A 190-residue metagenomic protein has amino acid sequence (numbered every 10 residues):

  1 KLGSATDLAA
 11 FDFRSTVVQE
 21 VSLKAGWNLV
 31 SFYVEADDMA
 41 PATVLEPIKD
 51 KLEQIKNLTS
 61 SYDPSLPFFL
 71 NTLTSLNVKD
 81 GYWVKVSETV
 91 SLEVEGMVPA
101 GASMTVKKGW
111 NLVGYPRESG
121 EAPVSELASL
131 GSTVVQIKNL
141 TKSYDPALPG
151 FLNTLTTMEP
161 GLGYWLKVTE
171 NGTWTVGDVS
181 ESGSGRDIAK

Functional and structural regions predicted by a protein language model:
K1-K190: N-terminal exported-region signature
